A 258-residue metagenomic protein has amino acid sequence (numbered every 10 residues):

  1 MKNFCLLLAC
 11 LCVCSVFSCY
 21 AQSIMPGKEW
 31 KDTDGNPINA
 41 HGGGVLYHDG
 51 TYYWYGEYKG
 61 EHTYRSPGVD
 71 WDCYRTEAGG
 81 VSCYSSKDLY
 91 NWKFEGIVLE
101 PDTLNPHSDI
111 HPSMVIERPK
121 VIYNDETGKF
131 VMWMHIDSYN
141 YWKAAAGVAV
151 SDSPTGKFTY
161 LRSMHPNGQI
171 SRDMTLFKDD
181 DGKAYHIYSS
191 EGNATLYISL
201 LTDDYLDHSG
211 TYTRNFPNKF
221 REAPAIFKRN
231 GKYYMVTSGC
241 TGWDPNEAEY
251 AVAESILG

Functional and structural regions predicted by a protein language model:
M1-S23: Bacterial Sec-dependent N-terminal signal peptides
Y20-G258: Carbohydrate-active catalytic/glycan-binding domains of CAZyme proteins, especially the secreted or lumenal ectodomains
